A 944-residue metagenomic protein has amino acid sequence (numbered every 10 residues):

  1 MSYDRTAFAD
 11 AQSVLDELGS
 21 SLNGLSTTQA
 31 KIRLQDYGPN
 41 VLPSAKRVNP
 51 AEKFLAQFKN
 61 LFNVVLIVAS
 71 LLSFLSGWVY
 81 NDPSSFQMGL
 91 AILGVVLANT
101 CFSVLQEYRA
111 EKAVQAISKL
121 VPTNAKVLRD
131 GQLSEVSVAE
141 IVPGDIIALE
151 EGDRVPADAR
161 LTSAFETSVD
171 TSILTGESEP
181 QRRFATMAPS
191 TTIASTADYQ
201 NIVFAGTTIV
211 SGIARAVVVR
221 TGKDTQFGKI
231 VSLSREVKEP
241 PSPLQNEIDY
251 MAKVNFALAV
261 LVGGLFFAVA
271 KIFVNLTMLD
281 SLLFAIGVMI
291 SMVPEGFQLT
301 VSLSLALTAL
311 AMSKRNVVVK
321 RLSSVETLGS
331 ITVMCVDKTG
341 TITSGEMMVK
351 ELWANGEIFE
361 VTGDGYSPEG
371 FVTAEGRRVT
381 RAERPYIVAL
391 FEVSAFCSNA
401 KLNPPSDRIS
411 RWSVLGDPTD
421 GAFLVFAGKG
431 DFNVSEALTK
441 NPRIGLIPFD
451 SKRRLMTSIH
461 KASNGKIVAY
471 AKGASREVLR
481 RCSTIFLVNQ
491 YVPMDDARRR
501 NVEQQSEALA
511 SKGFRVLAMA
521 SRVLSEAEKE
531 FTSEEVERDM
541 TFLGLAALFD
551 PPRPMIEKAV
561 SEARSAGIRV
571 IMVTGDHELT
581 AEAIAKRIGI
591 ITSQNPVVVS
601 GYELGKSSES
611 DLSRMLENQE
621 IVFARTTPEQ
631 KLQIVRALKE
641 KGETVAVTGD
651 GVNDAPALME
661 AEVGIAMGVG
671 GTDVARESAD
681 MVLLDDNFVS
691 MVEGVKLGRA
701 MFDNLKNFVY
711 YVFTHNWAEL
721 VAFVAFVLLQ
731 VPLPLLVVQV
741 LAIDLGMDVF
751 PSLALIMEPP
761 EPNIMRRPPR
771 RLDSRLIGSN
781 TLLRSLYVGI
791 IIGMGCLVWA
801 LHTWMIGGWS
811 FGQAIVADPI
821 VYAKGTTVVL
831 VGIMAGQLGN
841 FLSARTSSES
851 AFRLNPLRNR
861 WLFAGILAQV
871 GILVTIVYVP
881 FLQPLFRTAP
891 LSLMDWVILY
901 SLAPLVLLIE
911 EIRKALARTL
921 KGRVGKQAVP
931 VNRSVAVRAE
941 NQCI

Functional and structural regions predicted by a protein language model:
M1-P769, L776-I777, I790, L830 (+1 more regions): Conserved cytosolic headpiece of P-type ATPases
S2, G808-A817: Structural signature of multi-pass, alpha-helical inner-membrane proteins
D82-P83, E758, R784-W799, A835: Alpha-helical transmembrane segments of multi-pass integral membrane proteins
M747, G793, K824-F841: Generic alpha-helical transmembrane segments
R771-I791, D818-V828: Membrane-water interface at loop-to-transmembrane-helix junctions
L797-G812, Y878-Q883: Membrane-helix interface motif
A844: A C-terminal functional module that forms or caps the active site or interfaces directly with catalytic machinery
